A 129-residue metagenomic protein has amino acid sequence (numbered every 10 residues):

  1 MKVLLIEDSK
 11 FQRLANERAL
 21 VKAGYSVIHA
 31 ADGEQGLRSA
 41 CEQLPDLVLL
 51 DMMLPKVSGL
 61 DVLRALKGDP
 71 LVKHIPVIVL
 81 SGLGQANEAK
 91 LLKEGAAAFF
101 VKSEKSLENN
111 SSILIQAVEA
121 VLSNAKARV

Functional and structural regions predicted by a protein language model:
E7: Conserved acidic carboxylate
K10-I28: Two-component/phosphorelay signaling modules centered on CheY-like receiver
H29-L47: Acidic, metal-coordinating helix/loop segments flanking the phosphotransfer/catalytic sites of two-component signaling
D32-Q35, S58-R64: Acidic catalytic/metal-coordinating carboxylates
D51, S81: Active-site residues of response regulator receiver
P55, K73: The feature encodes the CheY-like receiver
D61, L83-E119: Alpha4 helix (beta4-alpha4-beta5 surface) of REC/receiver domains from two-component response regulators
